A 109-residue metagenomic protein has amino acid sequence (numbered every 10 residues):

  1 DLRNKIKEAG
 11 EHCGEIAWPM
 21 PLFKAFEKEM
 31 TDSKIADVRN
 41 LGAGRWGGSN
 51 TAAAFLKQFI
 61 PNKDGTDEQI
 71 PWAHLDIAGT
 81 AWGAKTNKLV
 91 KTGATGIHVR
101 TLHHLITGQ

Functional and structural regions predicted by a protein language model:
D1-Q109: A generic structural signal for tightly packed, nonpolar segments enriched in small/aliphatic residues
